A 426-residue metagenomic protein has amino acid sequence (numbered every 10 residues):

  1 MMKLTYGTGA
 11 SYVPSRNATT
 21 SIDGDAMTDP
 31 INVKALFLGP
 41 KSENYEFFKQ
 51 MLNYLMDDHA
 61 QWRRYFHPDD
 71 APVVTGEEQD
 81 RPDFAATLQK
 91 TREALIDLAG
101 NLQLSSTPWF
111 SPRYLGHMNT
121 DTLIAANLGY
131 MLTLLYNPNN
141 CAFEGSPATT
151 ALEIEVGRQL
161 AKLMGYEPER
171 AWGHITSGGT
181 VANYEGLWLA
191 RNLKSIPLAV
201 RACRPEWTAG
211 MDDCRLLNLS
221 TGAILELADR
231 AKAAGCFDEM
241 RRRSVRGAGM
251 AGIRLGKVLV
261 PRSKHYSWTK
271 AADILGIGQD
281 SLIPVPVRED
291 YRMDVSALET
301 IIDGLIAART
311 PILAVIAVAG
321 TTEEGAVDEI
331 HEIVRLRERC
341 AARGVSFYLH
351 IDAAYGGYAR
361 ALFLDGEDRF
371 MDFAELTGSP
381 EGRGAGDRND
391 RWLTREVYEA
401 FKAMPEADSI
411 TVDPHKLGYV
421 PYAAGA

Functional and structural regions predicted by a protein language model:
L4-G7, P14, T19-R170, V181 (+1 more regions): N-terminal entrance/gating region of PLP-dependent enzymes' catalytic architecture
I154-A161, Y184-R191, H331: A broadly conserved amphipathic alpha-helix scaffold signal in soluble, globular proteins
W172-H174: Interfacial segments of alpha-helical transmembrane regions
G178, A182, L189, P197-A426: Conserved PLP-enzyme active-site core in the AAT-like
